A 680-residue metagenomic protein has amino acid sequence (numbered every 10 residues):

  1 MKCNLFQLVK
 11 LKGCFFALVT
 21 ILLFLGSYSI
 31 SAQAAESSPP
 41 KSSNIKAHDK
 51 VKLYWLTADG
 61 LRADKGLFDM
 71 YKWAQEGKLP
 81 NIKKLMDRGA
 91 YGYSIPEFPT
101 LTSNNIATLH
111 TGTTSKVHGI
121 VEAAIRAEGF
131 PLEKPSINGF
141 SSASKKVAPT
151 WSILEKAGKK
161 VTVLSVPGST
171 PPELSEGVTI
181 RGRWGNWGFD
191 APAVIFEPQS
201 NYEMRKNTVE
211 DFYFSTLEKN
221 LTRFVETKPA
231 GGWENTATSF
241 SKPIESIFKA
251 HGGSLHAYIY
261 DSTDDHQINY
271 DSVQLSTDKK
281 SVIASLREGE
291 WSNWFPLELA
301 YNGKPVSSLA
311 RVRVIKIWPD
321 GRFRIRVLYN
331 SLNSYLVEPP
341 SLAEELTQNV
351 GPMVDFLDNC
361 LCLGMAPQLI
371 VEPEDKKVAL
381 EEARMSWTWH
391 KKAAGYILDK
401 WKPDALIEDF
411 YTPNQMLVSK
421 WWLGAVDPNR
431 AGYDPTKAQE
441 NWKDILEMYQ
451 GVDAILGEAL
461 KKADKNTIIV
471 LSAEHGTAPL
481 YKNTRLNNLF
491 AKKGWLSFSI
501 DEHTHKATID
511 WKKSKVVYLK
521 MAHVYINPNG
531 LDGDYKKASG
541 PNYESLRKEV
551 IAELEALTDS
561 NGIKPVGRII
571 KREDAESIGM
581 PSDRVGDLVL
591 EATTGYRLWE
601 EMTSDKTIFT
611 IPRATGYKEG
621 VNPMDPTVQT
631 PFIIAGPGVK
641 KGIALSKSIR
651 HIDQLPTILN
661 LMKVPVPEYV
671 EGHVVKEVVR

Functional and structural regions predicted by a protein language model:
M1-L11: N-terminal secretory signal peptides that target proteins for export/translocation
C14-S27: Bacterial N-terminal signal peptides
Y28-S38: Signal peptide processing junction and immediate N-terminal pro/mature segment of secreted/exported proteins
A47-V51, A58-G60, G77-L79, T100-L101 (+4 more regions): Secreted, luminal/periplasmic, and some membrane-associated catalytic domains that remodel anionic oxygen-ester
G66-T108, G112-K116, K160-T162: Short, structured active-site-proximal loop/turn typified by the sulfatase FGly-forming signature C/S-X-P-X-R
Y91-H110, L164-L174, D409-P413, G476-P479 (+1 more regions): Short, solvent-exposed turn/loop segments enriched in Gly/Ser/Thr/Pro and often Arg
S386-W422, L590: Active-site regions of oxyanion-processing enzymes, predominantly non-cytosolic
E601-A644: Low-complexity, glycine/alanine/valine/leucine- and proline-rich hydrophobic stretches
